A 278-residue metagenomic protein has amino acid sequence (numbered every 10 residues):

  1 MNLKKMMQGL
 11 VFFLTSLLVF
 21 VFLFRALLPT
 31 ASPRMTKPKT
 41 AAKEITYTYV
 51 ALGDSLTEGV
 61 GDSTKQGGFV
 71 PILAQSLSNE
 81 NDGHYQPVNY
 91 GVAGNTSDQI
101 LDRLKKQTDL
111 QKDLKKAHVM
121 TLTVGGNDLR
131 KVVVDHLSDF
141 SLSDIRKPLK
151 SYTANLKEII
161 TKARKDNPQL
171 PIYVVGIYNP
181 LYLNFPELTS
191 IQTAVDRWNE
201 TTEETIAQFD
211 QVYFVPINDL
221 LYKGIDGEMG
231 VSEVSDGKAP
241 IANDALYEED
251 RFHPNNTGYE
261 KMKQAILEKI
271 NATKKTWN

Functional and structural regions predicted by a protein language model:
Q8-A26: Hydrophobic membrane-insertion alpha-helices, especially the h-region of bacterial N-terminal signal peptides
S16, P180-D219: Substrate-gating cap/lid alpha-helix
L28-G91, L110-K112: Serine-esterase "nucleophile elbow" of acetyl-processing enzymes
T48-A51, Q86-G91, H118-T123, P171-G176 (+1 more regions): Structural recognition of the beta-strand scaffold that forms the well-ordered cores of secreted hydrolase catalytic
V92-A93, S97, L129, H136-S151 (+1 more regions): Surface-exposed cleft-lining segments at the edges of enzyme active sites
D102-K147: Oxyanion-hole/transition-state-stabilizing segment in secreted/luminal serine hydrolases and related acyltransferases
I217-E249: Mobile gating loops/cap/lid regions near enzyme active sites that modulate substrate access
K238-N278: Histidine-centered active-site loop/cap adjacent to the catalytic His in serine esterases/O-acetyl transfer systems
